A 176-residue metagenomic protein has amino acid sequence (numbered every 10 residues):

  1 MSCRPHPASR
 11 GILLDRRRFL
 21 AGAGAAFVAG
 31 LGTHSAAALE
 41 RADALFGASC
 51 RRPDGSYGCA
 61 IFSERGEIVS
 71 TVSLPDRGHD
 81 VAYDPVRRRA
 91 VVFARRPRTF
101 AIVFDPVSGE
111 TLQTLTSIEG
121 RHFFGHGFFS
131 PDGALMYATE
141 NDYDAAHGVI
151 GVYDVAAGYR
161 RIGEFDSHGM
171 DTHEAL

Functional and structural regions predicted by a protein language model:
C3-A26: N-terminal secretory signal peptides and thylakoid transit peptides that target proteins across membranes
L13, L31-F62: C-terminal segment of N-terminal export signals and the immediately downstream linker at the start of the mature
R52-G55, R95-P97, Y143-G148: Short, solvent-exposed loop/turn segments at conserved positions within beta-propeller repeat blades
S63-R65, P106-S108, V155-G158: Short loop/turn segments that connect beta-strands within beta-propeller blades
E67-S73, E110-S117, R160-F165: A short beta-strand motif characteristic of beta-propeller blades
D76-A82, H122-H126, M170-E174: Repeated scaffold domains used in trafficking and secretory/extracellular systems, primarily beta-propellers
P85-V86, P131-D132: Residue-level detector of Asp-centered blade-edge/turn motifs that repeat once per structural unit in beta-propeller
